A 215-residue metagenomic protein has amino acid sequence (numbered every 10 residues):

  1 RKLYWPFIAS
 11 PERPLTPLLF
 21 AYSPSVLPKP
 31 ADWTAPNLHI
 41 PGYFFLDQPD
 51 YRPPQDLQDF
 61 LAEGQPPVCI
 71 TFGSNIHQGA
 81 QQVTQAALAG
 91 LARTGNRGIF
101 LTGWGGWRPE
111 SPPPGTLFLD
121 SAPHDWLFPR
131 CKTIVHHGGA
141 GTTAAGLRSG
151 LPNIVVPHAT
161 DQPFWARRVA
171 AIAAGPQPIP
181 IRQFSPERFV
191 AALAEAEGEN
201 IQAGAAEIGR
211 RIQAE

Functional and structural regions predicted by a protein language model:
R1-P67, G73-R97, S111, A203 (+1 more regions): Nucleotide-sugar-dependent glycosyltransferase catalytic domains
L19-A21, I40-P41, L119, V156 (+1 more regions): Hydrophobic residues at beta-strand termini and immediately following loops that shape nucleotide-binding pockets
D56-L57, A122-P123, R188: Short acidic active-site motifs
T102-P123: Nucleotide-activated donor-binding/catalytic signature segment of Leloir-type glycosyltransferases, i.e., the conserved
L117, N153, I172-R182: A short acidic/histidine/glycine-rich donor-binding loop in glycosyltransferase catalytic cores
L119-R168: A donor-sugar binding/catalytic signature common to diverse glycosyltransferases and related nucleotide-sugar
R182, P186-E215: C-terminal amphipathic helix plus adjacent low-complexity, charged tail appended to glycosyltransferase catalytic
